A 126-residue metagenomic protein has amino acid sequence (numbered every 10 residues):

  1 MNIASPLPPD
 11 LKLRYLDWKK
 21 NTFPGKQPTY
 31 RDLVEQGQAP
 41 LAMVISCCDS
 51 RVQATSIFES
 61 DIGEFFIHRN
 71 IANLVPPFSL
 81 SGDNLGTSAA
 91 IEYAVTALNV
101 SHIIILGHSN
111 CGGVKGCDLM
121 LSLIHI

Functional and structural regions predicted by a protein language model:
N2-S81: Short, conserved "active-site rim" segments that organize catalytic pockets and cofactor/ligand binding
I71, S109-N110: A generic "binding-loop/recognition-motif" signal
V75, G112-K115: Short, solvent-exposed loop/turn segments at secondary-structure junctions
D83-L98: Thiamine diphosphate
L85, L121-S122: Short, hinge-like loop/turn segments at secondary-structure boundaries
T96-S109: Ordered, amphipathic secondary-structure segments that act as subunit-interaction surfaces in large macromolecular
G107, V114-M120: Glycine- and Gly-Pro-enriched alpha-helical subdomains that act as flexible, kink-prone "lid/hinge" or packing modules
I124-I126: Conserved small/polar residues in nucleotide/adenosyl-binding loops
